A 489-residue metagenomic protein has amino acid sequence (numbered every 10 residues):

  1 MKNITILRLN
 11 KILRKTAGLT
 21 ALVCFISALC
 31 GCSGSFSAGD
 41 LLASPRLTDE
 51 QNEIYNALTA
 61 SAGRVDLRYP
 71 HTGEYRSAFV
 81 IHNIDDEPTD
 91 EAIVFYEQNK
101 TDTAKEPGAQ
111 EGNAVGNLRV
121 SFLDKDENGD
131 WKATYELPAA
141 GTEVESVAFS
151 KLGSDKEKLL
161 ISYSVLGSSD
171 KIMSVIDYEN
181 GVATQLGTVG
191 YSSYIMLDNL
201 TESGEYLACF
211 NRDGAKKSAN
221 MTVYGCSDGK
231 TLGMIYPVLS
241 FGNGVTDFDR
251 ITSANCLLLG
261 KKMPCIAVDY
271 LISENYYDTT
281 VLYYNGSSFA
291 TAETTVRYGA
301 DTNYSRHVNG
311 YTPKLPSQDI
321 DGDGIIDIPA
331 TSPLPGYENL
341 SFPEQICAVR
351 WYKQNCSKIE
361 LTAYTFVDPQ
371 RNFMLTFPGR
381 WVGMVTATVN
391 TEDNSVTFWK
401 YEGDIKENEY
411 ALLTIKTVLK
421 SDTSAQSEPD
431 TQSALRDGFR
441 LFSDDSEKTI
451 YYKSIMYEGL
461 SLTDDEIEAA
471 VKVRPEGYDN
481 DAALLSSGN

Functional and structural regions predicted by a protein language model:
K2-L7, C32-F36, K406, L412 (+1 more regions): Terminal non-domain segments
I4-T20: Bacterial N-terminal signal peptides that target proteins for export
S27-G31: C-terminal motif of bacterial Sec signal peptides marking the signal peptidase cleavage site
C32-V389, D393, F398, S433-D445 (+2 more regions): Beta-propeller-forming repeat regions
T388-F439: Short, solvent-exposed recognition patches
D445-Y452, M456-S461, D465: Domain-scale activation on soluble regions of proteins
L462-A469, S487: N-terminal nucleic-acid engagement/recognition segments and initiation subdomains in replication, restriction
